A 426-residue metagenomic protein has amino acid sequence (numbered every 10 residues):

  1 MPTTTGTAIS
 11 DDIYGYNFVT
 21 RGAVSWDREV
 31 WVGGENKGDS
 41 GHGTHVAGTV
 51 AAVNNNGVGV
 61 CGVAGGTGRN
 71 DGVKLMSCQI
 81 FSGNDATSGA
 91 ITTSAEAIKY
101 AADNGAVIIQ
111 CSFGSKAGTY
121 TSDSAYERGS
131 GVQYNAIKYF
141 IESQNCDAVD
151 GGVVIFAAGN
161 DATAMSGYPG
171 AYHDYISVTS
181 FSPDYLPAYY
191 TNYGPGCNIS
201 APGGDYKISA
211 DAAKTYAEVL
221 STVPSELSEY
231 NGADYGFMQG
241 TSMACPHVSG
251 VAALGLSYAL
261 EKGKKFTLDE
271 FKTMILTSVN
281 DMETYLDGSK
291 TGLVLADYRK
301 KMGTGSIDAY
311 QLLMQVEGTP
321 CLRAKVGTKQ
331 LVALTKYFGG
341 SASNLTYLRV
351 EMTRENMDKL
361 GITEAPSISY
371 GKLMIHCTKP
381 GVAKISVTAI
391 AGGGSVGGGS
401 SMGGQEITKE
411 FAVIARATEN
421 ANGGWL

Functional and structural regions predicted by a protein language model:
P2-T7, G33-S40, H45-G72, K99-N104 (+4 more regions): Flexible, small-residue-rich helix->loop connector segments that border functional cores
T5-D12, Y16-R21, G167-S257: Extracellular S/T/G-rich loop segment that most often corresponds to the catalytic His/Ser-adjacent loop
T20-R21, W26-G41, V53, N70-D174 (+2 more regions): Substrate-binding/access-modulating region of protease and related hydrolase catalytic domains
A47-A51, M76-G83, K99, V107 (+3 more regions): Hydrolase catalytic cores
N104-C111, G151-G152, Y175, Y189 (+3 more regions): C-terminal subdomain of the subtilisin-like protease fold in secreted/lumenal serine endopeptidases
T328-K329, G339-K372, K409: Surface-exposed or secretory-pathway low-complexity segments enriched in glycine-proline and Ser/Thr/acidic residues
G371-K384: Extracellular/luminal low-complexity segments enriched in Ser/Thr/Pro
S395-N420: C-terminal edge beta-strand
